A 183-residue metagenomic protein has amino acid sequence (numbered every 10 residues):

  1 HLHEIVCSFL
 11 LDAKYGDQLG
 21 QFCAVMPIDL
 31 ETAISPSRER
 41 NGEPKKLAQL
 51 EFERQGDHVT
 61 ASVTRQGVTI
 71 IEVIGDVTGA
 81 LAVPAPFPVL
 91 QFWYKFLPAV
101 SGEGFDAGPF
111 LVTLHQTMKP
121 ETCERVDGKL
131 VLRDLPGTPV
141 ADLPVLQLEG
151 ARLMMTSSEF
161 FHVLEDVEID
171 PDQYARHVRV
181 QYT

Functional and structural regions predicted by a protein language model:
H1-T78: Aromatic- and glycine-enriched beta-alpha-beta binding-site module
L47-T183: Interaction-surface and assembly-scaffold signal
